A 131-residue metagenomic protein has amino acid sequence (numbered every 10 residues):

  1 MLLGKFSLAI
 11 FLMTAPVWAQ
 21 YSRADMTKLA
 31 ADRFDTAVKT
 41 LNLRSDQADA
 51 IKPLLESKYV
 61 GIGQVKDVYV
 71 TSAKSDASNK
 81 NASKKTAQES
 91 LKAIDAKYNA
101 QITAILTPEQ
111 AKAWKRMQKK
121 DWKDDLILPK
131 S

Functional and structural regions predicted by a protein language model:
M1-A9: Sec-dependent signal peptide recognition, specifically the positively charged N-region followed immediately by
A15-A19: Sec/Tat signal peptide C-region and signal peptidase I cleavage site
Q20-S131: Charge-rich (acidic/polar
